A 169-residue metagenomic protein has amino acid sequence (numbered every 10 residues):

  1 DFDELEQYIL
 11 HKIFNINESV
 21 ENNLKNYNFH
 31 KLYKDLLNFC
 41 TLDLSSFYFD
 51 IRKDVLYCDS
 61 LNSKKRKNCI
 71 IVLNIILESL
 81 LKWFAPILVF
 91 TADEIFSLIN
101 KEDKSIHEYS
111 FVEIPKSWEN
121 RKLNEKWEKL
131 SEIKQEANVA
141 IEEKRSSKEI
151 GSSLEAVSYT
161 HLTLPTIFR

Functional and structural regions predicted by a protein language model:
D1-E21, F49-A140, S147-V157: Acidic, turn-prone loop/beta-hairpin segments
L24-K31: Short helix-adjacent coil turns
E143-K144, F168: Short, intrinsically disordered low-complexity segments
H161-R169: Single conserved hydrophobic/aromatic residue that forms the stacking wall/gate of nucleotide- or nucleobase-binding
